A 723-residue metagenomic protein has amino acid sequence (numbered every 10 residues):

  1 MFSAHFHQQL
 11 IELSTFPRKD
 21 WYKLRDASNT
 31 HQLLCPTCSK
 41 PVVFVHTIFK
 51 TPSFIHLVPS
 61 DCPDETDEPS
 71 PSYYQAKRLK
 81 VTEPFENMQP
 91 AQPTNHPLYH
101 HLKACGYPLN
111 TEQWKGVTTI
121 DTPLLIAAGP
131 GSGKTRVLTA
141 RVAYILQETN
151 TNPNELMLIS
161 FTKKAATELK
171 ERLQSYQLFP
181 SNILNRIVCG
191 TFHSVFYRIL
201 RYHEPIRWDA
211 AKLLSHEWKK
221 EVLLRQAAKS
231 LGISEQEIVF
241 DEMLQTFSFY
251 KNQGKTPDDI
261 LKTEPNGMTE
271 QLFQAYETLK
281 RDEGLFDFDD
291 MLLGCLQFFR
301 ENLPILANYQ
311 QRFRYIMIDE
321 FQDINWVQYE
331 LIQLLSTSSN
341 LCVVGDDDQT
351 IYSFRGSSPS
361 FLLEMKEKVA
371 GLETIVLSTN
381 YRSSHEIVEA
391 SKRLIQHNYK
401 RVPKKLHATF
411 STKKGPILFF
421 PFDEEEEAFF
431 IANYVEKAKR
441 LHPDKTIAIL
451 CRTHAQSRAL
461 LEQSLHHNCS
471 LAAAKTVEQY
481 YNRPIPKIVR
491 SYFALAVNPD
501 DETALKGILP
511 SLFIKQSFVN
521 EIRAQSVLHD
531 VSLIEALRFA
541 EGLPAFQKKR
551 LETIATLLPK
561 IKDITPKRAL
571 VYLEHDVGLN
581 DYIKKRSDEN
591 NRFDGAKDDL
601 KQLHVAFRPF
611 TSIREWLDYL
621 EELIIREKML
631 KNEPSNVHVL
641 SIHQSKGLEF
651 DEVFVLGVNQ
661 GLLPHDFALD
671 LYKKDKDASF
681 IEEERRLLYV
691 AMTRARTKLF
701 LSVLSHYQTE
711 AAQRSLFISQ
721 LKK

Functional and structural regions predicted by a protein language model:
F2-Q9, T47-I55, P59-K80: Short metal-binding segments enriched for Cys and/or His
L24-A27, G190-Y197, M317-E320, V344 (+2 more regions): Conserved helicase core region in the C-terminal RecA-like lobe
C62-P63, P93-Y99, I145-L293, L603: A basic/glycine-biased coupling hinge at the interface between accessory DNA-binding modules
K80-Q92, L102-G106, L662-K723: Accessory/regulatory regions of helicases
L98-L102, Y107-T118, T122-I126, M157 (+3 more regions): Conserved helicase NTPase motor core
I126, S132-L138, G371-E373, T379-S470 (+1 more regions): Helicase P-loop NTPase motor core
T412-K413, L441-I564: ATPase/helicase motor core of nucleic-acid motors
A536-Q644, E649, H665: Accessory C-terminal helicase-associated subdomains
